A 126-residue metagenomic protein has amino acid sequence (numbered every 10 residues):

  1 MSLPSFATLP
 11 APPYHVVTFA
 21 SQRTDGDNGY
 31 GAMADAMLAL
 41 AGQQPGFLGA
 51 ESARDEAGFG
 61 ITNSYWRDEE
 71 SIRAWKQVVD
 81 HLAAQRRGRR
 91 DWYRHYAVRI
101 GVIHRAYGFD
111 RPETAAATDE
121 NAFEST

Functional and structural regions predicted by a protein language model:
M1-F59, E69-K76, Y93-T126: Short S/T/G/P-rich N-terminal loop/turn motif that feeds into the first structured element of a domain
T62-W66: Conserved RNP beta-strands of RNA recognition motif
K76, A84-Q85: Amphipathic alpha-helical interface segments used for dimerization/assembly
R86-G88, W92-R94: Short arginine-rich
